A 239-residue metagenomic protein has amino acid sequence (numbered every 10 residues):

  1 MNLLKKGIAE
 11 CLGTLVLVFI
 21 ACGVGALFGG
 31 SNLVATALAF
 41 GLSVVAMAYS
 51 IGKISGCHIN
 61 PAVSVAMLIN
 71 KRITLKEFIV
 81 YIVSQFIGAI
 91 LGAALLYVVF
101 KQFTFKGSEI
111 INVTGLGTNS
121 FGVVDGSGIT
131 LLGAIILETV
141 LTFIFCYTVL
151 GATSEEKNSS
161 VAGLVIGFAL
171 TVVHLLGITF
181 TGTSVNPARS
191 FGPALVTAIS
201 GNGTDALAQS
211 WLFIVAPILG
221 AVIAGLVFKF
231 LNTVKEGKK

Functional and structural regions predicted by a protein language model:
M1-K239: Membrane-interface helix-loop junctions and terminal tails of multi-pass membrane proteins
